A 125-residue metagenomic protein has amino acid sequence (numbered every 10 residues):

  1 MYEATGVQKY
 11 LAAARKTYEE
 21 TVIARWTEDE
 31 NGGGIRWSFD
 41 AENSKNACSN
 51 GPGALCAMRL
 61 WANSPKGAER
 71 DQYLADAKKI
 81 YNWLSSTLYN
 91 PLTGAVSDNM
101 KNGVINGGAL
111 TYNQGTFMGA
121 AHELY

Functional and structural regions predicted by a protein language model:
M1-Y125: Glycan-recognition and catalytic cores of secretory/periplasmic carbohydrate-active enzymes
